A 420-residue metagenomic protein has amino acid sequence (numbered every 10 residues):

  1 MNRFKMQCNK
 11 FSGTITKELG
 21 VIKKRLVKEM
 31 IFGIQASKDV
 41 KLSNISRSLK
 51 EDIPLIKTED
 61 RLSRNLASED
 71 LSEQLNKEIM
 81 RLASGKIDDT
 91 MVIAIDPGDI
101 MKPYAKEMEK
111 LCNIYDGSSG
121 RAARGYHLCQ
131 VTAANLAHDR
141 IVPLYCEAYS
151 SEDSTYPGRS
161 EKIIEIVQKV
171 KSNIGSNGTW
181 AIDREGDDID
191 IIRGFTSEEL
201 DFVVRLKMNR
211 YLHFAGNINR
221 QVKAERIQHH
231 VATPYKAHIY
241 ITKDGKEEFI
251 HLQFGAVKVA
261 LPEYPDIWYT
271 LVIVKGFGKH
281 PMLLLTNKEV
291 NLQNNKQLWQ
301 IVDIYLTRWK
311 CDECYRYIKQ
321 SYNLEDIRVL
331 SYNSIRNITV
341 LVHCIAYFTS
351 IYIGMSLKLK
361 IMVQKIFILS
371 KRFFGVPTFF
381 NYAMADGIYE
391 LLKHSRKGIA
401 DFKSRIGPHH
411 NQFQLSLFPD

Functional and structural regions predicted by a protein language model:
M1-D39, E78, Y104-K106, A134-D420: Single, function-defining residue in the core of a domain
K28, L42-S43, E59-D60: Short amphipathic alpha-helical segments
I31, E59-H138, Q253, V257-K258: Active-site-proximal, Lys/Arg-enriched surface segment that forms a nucleic-acid-binding/basic interface patch
S37-R47: Short, charged amphipathic recognition helices of the HTH superfamily and cognate SANT/SANTA-like modules
I45, I56, E73, I353 (+1 more regions): Non-heme di-metal
S48-R61: Short, basic interhelical loop/turn and adjoining N-cap of the next helix at nucleic-acid- or acidic-partner-contacting
